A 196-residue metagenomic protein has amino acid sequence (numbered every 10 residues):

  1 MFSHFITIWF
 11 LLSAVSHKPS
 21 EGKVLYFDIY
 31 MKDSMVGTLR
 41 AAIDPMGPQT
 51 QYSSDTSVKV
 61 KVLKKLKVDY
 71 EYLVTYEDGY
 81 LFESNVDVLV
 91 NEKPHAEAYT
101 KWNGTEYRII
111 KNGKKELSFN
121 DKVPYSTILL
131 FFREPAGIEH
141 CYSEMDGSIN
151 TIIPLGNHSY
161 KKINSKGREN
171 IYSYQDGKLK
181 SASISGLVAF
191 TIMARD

Functional and structural regions predicted by a protein language model:
M1-F5: Positively charged n-region of N-terminal signal peptides that target proteins for export
I6, S13, F27, T56-V58 (+2 more regions): Residue-level marker of intrinsically disordered, low-complexity segments enriched for small/polar residues
T7-G22: Bacterial Sec-dependent signal peptides at the C-terminal "C-region" and cleavage site
S16-S20, A42-P48, I153, S173-D176: Short, surface-exposed loop and linker segments with low hydrophobicity and enrichment for Pro/Ser/Thr
P19-D28, K122-Y125: Short charge-dense sequence patches
K23-K101: N-terminal mature ectodomain segment of secretory-pathway/periplasmic proteins
N85-D196: Solvent-exposed helix/loop surface patches that form functional interfaces
